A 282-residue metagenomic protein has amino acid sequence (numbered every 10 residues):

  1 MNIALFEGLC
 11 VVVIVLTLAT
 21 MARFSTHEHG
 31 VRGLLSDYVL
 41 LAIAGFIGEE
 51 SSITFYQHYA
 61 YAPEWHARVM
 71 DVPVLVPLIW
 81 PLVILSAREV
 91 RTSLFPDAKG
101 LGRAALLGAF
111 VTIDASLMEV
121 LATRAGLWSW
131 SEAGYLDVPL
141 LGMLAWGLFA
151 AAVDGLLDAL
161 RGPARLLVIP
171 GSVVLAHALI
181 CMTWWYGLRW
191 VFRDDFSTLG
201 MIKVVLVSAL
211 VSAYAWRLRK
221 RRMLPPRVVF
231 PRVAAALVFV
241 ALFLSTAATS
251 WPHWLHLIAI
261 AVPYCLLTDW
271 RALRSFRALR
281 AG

Functional and structural regions predicted by a protein language model:
M1-G282: Aromatic-rich, lipid-facing transmembrane alpha helices and their immediate juxtamembrane interface loops in integral
